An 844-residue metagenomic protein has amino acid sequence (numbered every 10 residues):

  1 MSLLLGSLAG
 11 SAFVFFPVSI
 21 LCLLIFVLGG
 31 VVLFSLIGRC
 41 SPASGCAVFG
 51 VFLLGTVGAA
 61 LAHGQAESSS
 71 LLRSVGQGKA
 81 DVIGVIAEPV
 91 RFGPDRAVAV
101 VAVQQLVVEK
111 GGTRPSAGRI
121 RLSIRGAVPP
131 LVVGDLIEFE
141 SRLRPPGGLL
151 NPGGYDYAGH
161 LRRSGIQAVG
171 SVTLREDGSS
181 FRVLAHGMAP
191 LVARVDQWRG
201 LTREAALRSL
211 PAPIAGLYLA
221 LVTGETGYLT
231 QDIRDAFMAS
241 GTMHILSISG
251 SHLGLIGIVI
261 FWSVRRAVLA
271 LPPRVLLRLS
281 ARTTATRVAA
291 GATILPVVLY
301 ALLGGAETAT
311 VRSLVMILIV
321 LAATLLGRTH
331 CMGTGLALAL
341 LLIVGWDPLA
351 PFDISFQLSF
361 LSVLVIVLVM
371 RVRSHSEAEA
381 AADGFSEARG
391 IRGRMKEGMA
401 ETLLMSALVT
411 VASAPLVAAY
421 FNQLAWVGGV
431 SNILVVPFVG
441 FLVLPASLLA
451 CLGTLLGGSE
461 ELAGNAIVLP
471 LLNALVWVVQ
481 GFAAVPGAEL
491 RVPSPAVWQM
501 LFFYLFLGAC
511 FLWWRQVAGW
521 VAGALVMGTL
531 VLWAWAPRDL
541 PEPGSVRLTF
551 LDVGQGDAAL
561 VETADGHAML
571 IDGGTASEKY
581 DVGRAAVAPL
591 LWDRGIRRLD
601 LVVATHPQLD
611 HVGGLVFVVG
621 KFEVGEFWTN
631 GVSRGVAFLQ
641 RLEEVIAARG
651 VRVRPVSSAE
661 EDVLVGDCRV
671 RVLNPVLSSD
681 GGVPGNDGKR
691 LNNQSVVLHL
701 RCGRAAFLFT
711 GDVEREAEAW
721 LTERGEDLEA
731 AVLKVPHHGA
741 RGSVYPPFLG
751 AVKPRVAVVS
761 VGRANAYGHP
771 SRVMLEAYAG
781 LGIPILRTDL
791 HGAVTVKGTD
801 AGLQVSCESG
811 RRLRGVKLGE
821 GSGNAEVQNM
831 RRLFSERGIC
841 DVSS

Functional and structural regions predicted by a protein language model:
M1-L71, V264-T284, V288, L364-T549 (+6 more regions): Transmembrane helix-bundle segments that form internal channels/tunnels in multi-pass membrane proteins, characterized
F13-F16, A301-T310, L325-T329, W346-F356 (+2 more regions): Membrane-interface helix caps and helix-loop-helix hairpins in membrane proteins
G45, G50-H244, A585-W592, R598 (+6 more regions): Membrane-interface helix/helix-cap signal primarily in integral membrane proteins
F139, L161-L314, V411, T549 (+5 more regions): Aromatic-rich juxtamembrane segments at the membrane interface
I214, T226, A322, V344-F352 (+3 more regions): Core dinuclear metal-dependent hydrolase active-site scaffold
S251-L276, V315-A323, V363-R373, A446-A450 (+5 more regions): Membrane-interfacial alpha-helical segments at the cytosolic side of multi-pass membrane proteins
L599-D610, S633, L733-H737: Metallo-beta-lactamase
G614, E626-W628, E718-A793: Cap/insert and terminal regions of metallo-dependent hydrolase folds
